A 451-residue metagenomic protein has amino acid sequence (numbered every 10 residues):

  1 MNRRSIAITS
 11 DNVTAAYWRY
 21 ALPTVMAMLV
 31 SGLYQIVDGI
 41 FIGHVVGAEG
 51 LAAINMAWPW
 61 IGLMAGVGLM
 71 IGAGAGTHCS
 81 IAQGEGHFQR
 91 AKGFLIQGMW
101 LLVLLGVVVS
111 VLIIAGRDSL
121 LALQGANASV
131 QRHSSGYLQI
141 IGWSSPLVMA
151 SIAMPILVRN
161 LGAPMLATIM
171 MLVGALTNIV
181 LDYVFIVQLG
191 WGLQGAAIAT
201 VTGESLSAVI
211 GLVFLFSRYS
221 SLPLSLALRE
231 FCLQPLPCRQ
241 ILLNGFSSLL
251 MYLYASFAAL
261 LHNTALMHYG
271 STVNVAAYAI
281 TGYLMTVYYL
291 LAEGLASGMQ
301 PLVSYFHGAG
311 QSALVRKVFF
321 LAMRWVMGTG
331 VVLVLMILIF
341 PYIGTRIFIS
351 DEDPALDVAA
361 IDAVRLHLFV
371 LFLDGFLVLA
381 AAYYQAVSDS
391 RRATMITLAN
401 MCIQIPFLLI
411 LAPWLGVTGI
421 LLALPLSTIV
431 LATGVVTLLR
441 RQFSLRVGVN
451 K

Functional and structural regions predicted by a protein language model:
M1-A21, C79-P146, Q188-G245, V303-V370 (+1 more regions): Short alpha-helical transmembrane segments in multi-pass integral membrane proteins
T24, M28, I40, T77 (+16 more regions): Transmembrane alpha-helix boundary and packing residues in multipass membrane permease domains and related
T24-A73, T77, I141-V148, R239-Y305 (+4 more regions): Transmembrane helix-bundle signature of multi-pass secondary active exporters and lipid flippases
S31, Q35, G39, G43 (+11 more regions): Juxtamembrane/transmembrane-helix interface segments of polytopic membrane transporters
L33-I36, V45-A48, A82-E85, N160-L161 (+5 more regions): Helix-loop interface residues and adjacent transmembrane-helix termini in multi-pass membrane transporters, primarily
L51-V111, V148-G162, L166-A167, A277-P341 (+2 more regions): Small-residue-rich hydrophobic transmembrane alpha-helices
G72, I141-N160, A167-A175, A196-G211 (+4 more regions): Short runs within selected transmembrane alpha-helices of multi-pass transporters and secretion channels
M154-G162, D182-W191: Membrane-water interface regions at transmembrane-helix termini and the short interhelical loops of multi-pass membrane
